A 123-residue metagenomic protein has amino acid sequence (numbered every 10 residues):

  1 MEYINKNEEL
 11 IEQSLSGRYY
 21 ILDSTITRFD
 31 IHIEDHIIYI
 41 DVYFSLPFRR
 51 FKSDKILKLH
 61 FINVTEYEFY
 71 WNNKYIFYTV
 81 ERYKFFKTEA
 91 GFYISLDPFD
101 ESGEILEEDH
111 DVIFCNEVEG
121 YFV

Functional and structural regions predicted by a protein language model:
M1-V123: Surface-exposed, interaction-prone regions used to assemble/regulate multi-protein complexes
